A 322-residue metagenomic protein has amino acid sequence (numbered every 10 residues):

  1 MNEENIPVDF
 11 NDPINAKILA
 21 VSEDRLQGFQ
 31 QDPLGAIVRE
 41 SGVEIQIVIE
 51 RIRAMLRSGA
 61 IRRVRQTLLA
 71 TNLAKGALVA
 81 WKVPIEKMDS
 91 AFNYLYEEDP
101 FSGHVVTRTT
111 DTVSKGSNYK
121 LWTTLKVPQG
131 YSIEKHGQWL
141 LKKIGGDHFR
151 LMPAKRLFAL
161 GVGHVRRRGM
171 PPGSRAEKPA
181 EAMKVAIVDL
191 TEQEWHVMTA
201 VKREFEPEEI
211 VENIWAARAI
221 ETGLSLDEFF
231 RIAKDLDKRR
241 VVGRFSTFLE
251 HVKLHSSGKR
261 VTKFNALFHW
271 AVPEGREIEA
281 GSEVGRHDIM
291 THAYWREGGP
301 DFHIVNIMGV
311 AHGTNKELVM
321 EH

Functional and structural regions predicted by a protein language model:
M1-H322: A compositional/biophysical signature of low hydrophobicity enriched in polar/charged and small residues
